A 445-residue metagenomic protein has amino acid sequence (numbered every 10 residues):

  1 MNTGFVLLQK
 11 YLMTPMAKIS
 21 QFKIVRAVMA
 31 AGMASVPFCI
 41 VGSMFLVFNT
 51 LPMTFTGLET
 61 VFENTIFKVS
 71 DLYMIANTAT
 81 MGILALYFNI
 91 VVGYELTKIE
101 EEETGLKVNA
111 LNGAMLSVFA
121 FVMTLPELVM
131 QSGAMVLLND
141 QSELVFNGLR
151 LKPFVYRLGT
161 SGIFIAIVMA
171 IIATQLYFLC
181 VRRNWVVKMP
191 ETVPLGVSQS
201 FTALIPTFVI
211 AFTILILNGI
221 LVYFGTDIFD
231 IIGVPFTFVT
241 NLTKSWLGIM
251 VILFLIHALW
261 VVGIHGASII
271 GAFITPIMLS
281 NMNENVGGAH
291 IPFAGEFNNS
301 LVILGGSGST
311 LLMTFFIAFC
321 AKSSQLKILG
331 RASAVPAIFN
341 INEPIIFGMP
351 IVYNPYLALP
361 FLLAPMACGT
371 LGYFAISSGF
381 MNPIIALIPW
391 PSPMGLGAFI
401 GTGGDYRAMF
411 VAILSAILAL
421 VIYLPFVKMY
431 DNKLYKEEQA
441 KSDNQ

Functional and structural regions predicted by a protein language model:
M1-F22, R182-P190, F224-I228: Short, membrane-interfacial amphipathic segments enriched in basic
N2-I19, L58-F67, N283-H290, T314 (+2 more regions): Transmembrane alpha-helical segments and their short flanking loops that form helix-hairpins/helix-helix interfaces
A17, Q21-N184, V352: Early transmembrane hairpin of solute transport permeases
K23, A31, P37, L46-Y73 (+2 more regions): Helix-loop-helix hairpins and the membrane-proximal interhelical loops of multi-pass alpha-helical transport proteins
V41, A85, N89, G93 (+26 more regions): Alpha-helical transmembrane segments in multi-pass membrane proteins
F48-P52, T56-G57, L96-T104, S132 (+9 more regions): Membrane-interfacial segments
L86-L96, E103-T104, N112-F119, H290-Y356 (+1 more regions): Alpha-helical membrane segments and immediately flanking helix-loop junctions that form or couple to the substrate/ion
M130-I167, I172-A211, L215-L247: Membrane-interface helix-loop-helix junctions at boundaries between adjacent transmembrane segments
